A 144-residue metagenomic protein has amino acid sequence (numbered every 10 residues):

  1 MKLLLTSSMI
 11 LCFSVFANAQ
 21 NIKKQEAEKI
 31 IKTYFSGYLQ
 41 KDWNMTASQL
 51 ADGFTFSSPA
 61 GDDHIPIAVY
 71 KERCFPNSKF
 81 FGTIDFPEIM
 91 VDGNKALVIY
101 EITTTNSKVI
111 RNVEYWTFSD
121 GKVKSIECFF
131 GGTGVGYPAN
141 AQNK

Functional and structural regions predicted by a protein language model:
L4-T6, S14-N44, S48, A139-K144: Short, low-complexity N-terminal intrinsically disordered segments enriched in polar/charged residues
L50, Y100-T104, F130: Short beta-strand segments enriched in hydrophobic/aromatic residues within well-folded beta-rich domains
G53-I65, N77-F80: A short gly/proline-enriched turn/hairpin at secondary-structure junctions
F56-S57, V98-I99, S125-I126: Short hydrophobic/aromatic-rich beta-strand segments that constitute the beta-sheet cores of beta-sandwich/beta-barrel
K71-K108, V113: Surface-exposed, charged secondary-structure patches
D92-K95, W116-K124: Short, solvent-exposed coil/turn segments at beta-strand boundaries
E127-K144: Low-complexity, intrinsically disordered terminal/linker segments enriched in charged and Gly/Pro repeats
